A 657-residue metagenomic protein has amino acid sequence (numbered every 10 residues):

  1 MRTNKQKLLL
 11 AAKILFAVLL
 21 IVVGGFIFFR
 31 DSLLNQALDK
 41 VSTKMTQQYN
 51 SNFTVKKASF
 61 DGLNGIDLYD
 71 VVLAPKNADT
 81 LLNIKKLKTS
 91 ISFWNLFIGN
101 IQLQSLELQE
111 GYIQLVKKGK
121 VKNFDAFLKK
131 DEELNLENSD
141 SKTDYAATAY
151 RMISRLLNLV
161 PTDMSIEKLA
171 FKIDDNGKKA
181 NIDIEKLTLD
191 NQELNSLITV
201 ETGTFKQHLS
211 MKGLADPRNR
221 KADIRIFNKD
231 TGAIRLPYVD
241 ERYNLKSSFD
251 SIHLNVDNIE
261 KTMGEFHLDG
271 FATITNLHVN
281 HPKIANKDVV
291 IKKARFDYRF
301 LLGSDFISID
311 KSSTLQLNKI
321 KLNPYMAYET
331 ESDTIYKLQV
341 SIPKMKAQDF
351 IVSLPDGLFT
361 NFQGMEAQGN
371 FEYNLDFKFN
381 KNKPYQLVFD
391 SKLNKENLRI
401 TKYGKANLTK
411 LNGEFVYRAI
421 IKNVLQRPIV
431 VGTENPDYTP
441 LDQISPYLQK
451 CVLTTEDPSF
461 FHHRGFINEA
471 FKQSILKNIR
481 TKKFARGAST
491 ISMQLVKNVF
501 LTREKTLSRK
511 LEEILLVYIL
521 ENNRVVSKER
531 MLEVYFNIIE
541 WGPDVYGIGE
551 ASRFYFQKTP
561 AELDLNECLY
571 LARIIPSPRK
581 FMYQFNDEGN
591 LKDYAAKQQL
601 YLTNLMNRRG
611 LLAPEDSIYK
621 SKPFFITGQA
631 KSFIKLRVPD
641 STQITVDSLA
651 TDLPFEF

Functional and structural regions predicted by a protein language model:
M1-N50, S210-K212, K221-I226, A233-L236 (+7 more regions): N-terminal type II signal-anchor transmembrane helix that functions as the membrane-insertion/stop-transfer segment
K57-K172, Q192-R225, D257-F266, Q386-L387: Flexible beta-edge/linker motif
G65-V72, Q104-Q114, E193-N255, F266-N280 (+3 more regions): Small-residue helix/turn framework positions
I101, S154, N158-L159, P217 (+1 more regions): Peptidoglycan glycan-strand catalytic modules in the bacterial/periplasmic cell-wall system
K120-L128, N286-V290, E329, P355-G357 (+2 more regions): Flexible, surface-exposed loop regions and adjacent strand-edge segments of Gram-negative outer-membrane beta-barrel
F127-A146, N407-T433: Charged, glycine/proline-rich intrinsically disordered loops and linkers
I173-Q192: Short, solvent-exposed loop/hinge segments that bridge or flank secondary-structure elements
